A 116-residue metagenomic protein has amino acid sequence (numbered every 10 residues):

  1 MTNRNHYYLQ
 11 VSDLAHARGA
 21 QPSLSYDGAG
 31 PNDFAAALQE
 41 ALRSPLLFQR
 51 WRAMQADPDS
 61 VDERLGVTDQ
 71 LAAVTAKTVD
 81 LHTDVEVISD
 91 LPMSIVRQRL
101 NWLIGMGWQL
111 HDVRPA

Functional and structural regions predicted by a protein language model:
M1-T78, I88-A116: Long, contiguous binding/interaction regions
V85: Basic nucleic-acid-binding interfaces
